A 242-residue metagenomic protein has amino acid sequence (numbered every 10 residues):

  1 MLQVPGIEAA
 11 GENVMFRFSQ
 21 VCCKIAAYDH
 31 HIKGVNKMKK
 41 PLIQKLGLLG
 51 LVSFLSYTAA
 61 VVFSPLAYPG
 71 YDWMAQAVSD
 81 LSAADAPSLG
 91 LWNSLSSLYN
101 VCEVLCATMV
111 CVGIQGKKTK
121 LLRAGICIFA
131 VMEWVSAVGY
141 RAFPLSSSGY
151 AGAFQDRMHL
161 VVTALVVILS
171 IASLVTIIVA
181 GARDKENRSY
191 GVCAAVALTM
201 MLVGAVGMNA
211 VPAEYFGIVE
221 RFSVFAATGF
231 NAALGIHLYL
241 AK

Functional and structural regions predicted by a protein language model:
L2-G6, R17, Y28: Ser/Thr/Pro/Gly-rich low-complexity, intrinsically disordered segments
P5-I7, S19-V21, A241: Low-complexity, intrinsically disordered/propeptide-like segments
A10, K24-A27, H31, V166 (+1 more regions): Enrichment for repetitive, rod-forming helical segments
V14, Q20-K37: Short, Lys/Arg-enriched N-terminal segments with co-localized hydrophobic residues within the first ~10-30 amino acids
V14-S19, C23, V52-L55, L165: Short non-domain terminal segments
P41-Y71, Q76-A77, L81, D85-L240: Hydrophobic, aromatic-enriched alpha-helical segments typical of multi-pass transmembrane helices
